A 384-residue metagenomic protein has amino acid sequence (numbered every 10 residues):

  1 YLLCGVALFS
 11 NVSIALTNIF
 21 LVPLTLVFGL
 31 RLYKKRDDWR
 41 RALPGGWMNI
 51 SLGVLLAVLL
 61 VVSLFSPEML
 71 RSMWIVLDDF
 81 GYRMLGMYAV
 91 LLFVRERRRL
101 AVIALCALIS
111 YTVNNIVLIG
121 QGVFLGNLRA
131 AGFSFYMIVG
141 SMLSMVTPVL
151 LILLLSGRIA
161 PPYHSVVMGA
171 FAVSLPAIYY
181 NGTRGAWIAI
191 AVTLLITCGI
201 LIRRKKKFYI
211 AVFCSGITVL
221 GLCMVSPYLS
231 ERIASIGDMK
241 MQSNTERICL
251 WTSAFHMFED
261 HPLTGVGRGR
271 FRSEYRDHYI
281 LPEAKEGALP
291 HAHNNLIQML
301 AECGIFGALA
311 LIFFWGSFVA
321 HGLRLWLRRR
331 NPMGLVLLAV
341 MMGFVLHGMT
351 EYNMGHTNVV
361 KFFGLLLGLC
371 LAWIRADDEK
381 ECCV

Functional and structural regions predicted by a protein language model:
Y1-I75, R95-R99, L105, L153-S165 (+2 more regions): Transmembrane signal-anchor hairpin modules in multi-pass inner-membrane enzymes, especially those that act on
Y1-V6, A170, P290, L323-T350 (+1 more regions): Loop-to-helix entry and N-terminal half of a specific, functionally important transmembrane alpha helix in multi-pass
V6, A57-L60, L85-A89, R95-G126 (+5 more regions): Alpha-helical transmembrane segments of multi-pass inner-membrane proteins
A15-K34, L77-Y88, I138-T147, I188-L195 (+3 more regions): Membrane-embedded alpha-helical segments of multi-pass membrane proteins, especially the transmembrane helices
P23-R31, V212, M333-M349, N353-V384: Transmembrane alpha-helices of multi-pass inner-membrane enzymes
P176, Y180, L201-S243, L250-D260 (+2 more regions): A membrane-periplasm/extracellular boundary helix in multi-pass inner-membrane enzymes that assemble envelope glycans
D238-T252, T264-C303: Long extracytoplasmic/lumenal interhelical loops at the membrane interface of multi-pass membrane proteins
E302-R324: Selective detector of the "anchor" transmembrane alpha-helix that sits immediately C-terminal
